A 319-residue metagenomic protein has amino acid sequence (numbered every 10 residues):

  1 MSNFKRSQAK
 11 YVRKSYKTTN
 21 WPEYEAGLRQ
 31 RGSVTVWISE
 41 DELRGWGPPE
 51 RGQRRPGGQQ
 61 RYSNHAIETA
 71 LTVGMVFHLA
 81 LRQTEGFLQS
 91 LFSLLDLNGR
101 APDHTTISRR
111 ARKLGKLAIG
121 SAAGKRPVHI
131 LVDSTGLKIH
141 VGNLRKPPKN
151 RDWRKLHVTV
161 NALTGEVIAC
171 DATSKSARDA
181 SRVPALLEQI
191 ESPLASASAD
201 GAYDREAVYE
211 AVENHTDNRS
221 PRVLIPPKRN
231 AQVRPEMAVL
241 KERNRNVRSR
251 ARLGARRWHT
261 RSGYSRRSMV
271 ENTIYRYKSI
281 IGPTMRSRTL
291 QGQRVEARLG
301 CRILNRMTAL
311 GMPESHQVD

Functional and structural regions predicted by a protein language model:
M1-P56: Basic, low-complexity segments
S2-R13, G201-K278, S287: Helix-centered, glycine/charged polyanion-binding patches within enzymatic domains that contact phosphate-containing
R13, R31-S33, K125-H129, S265: Sequence-level motif detector for i,i+2 pairs with an aromatic at +2
R13-S15, W21-E23, R29, P283-D319: C-terminal domain-tail junction helix/linker
R51-E68, T72, V76-R82, G86 (+9 more regions): Polybasic low-complexity intrinsically disordered regions
L91, T273, N305-R306: Amphipathic alpha-helical segments in well-ordered regions
D96: Glycine-rich tight-turn/loop motif centered on a GG-T
